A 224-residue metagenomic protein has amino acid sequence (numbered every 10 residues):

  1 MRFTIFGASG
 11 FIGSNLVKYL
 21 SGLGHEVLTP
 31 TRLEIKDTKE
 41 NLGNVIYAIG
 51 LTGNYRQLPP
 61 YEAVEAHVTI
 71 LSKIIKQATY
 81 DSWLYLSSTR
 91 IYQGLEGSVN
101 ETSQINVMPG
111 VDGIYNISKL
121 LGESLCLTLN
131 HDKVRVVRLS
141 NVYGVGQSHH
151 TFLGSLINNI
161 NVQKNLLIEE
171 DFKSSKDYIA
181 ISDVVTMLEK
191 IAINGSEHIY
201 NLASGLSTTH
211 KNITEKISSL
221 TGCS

Functional and structural regions predicted by a protein language model:
R2-L23: N-terminal Rossmann NAD(P)H-binding glycine-rich loop of SDR-like oxidoreductase domains
F6, A48-I49, W83-T89, Q93 (+1 more regions): SDR active-site strand-loop-helix element
I35-T69, K73-Q77, I91-Q93: NAD(P)H-binding glycine-rich loop region in Rossmannoid oxidoreductase-like domains and their noncatalytic homologs
V64-E65, V107-E123, Q147-T151, D177-Y178 (+1 more regions): Short-chain dehydrogenase/reductase
L71-S72, N116, L120-L127, I157 (+1 more regions): Conserved active-site helix of classical SDR/Rossmann-fold NAD(P)-dependent CH-OH oxidoreductases
S72-I114: Conserved Rossmann-fold NAD(P)-dependent oxidoreductase catalytic core, especially the SDR/UDP-sugar
S124-K176, I181, K216-S218: NAD(P)-dependent short-chain dehydrogenase/reductase
K164, I168-S224: C-terminal substrate-binding subdomain of Rossmann-fold SDR/epimerase-dehydratase oxidoreductases
